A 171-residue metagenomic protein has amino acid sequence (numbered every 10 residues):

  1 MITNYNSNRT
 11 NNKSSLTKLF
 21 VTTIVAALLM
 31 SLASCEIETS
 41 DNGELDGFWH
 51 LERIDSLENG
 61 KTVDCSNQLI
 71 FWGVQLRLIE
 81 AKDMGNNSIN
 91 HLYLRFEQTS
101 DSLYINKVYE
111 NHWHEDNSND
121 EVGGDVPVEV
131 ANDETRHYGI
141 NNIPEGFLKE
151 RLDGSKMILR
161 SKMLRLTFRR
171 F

Functional and structural regions predicted by a protein language model:
T3-V21: Bacterial N-terminal signal peptides that target proteins for export
T22-L28: Sec-dependent N-terminal signal peptides
S31-S34: C-terminal motif of bacterial Sec signal peptides marking the signal peptidase cleavage site
E36-E38: Bacterial signal peptide processing site
S40-L51: Short, low-complexity, disordered segments immediately C-terminal to signal peptides in bacterial exported proteins
D55-V63, R77-L152: Contiguous, well-ordered beta-strand patches that form the walls/edges of small beta-barrel/beta-sandwich domains
L148-R165: Short, exposed beta-strand-loop hairpins at the edges of beta-sheets in extracellular/periplasmic proteins
F168-F171: Short beta-strand-to-coil "C-cap" segments at the C-terminal boundary of structured domains/repeats, marking
